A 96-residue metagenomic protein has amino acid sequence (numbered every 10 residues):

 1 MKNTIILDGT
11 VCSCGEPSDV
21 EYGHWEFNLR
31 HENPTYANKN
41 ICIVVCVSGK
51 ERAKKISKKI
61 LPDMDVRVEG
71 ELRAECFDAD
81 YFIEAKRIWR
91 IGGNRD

Functional and structural regions predicted by a protein language model:
M1-D96: Single-stranded nucleic acid-binding surfaces, predominantly the OB-fold ssDNA-binding core
